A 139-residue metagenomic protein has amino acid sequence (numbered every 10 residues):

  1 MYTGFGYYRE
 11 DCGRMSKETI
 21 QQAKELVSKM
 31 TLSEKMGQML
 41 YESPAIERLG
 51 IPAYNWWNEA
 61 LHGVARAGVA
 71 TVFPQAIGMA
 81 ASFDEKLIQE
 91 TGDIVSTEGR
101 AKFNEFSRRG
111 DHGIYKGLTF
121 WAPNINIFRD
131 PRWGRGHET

Functional and structural regions predicted by a protein language model:
G4-T139: N-terminal beta-rich core of secreted/periplasmic extracellular enzymes
